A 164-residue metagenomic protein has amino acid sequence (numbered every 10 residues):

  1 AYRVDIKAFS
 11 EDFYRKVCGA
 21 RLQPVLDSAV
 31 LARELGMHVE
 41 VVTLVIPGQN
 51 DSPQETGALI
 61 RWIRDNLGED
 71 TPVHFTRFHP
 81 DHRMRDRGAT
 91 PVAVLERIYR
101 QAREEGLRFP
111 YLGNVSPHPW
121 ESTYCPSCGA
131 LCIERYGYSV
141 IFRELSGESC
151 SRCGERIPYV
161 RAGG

Functional and structural regions predicted by a protein language model:
A1-T90: Conserved AdoMet/S-adenosylmethionine-binding subsite of the radical SAM
Q49-G164: Auxiliary Fe-S-binding modules of radical SAM enzymes
